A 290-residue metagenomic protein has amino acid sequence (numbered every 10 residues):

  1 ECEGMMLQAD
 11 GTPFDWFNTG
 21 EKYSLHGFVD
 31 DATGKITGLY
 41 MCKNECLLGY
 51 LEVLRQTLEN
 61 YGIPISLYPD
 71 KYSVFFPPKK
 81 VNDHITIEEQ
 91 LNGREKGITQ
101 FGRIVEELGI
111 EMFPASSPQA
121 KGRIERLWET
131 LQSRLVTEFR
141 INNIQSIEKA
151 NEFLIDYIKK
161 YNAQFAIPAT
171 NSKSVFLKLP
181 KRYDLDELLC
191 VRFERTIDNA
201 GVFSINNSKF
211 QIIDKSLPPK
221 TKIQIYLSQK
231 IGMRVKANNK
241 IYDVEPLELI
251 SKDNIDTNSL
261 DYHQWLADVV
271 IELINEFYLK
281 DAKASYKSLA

Functional and structural regions predicted by a protein language model:
E1-A9, F14-D15, D83-K96, S174-K181 (+1 more regions): Basic, flexible linker segments flanking DNA-binding modules in nucleic acid-interacting mobile-element proteins
E1-I36, K43-I65, G102-E107, G201: Mobile-element integrase/transposase regions, centering on the N-terminal DNA-binding/Zn-coordinating module
Q8, L67-P69, F113-P114: A structural signal for short, well-ordered beta-strand segments and their strand-loop junctions that often border
G38-N44, I87-L91: The substrate-binding groove and active-site-proximal loops of carbohydrate-active enzymes, especially glycoside
E52-Y72, I231-V235, L260-V270: Short, solvent-exposed cationic patches
L58-G93: Acidic/histidine-rich, metal-coordinating catalytic segments
R94, Q100-T170, V175-E187: Charged alpha-helix within mobile-element recombinases
I158-L289: C-terminal, beta-rich DNA-binding module of retroviral/retroelements integrases
